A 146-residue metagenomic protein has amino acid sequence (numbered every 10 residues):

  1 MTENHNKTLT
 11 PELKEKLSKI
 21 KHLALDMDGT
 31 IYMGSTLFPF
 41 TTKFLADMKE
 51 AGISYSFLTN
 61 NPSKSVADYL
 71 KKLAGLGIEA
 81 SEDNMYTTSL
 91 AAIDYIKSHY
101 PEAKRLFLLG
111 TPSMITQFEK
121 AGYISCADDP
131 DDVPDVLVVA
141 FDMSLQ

Functional and structural regions predicted by a protein language model:
M1-M27, I31-Q146: HAD-like aspartate-dependent phosphatase fold
